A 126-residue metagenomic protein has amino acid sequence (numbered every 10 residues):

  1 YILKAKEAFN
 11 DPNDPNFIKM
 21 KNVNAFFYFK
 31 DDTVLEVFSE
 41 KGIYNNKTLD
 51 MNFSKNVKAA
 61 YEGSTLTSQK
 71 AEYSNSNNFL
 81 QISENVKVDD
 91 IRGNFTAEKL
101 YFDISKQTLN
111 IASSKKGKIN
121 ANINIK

Functional and structural regions predicted by a protein language model:
Y1-K126: Mature-chain termini and adjacent capping regions
